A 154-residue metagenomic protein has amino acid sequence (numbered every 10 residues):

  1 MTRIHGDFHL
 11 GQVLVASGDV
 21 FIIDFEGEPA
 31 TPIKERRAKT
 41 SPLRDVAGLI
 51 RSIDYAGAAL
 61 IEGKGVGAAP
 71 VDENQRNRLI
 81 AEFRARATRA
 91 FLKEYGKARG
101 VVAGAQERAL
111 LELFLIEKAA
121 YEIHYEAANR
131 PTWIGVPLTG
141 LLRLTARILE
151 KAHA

Functional and structural regions predicted by a protein language model:
M1-R3, V20: Hydrophobic "anchor" residues on beta-strands that sit immediately upstream of conserved functional sites
R3-G6, L10: Catalytic-loop of the protein kinase fold
L10, D19, L142-T145, A154: Long, polar/charge-rich, low-hydrophobicity segments
S17-V20, G27-R99, E117-P131: Active-site activation/catalytic loop segments of kinase-like enzymes and analogous catalytic loops in related
A58-I61, A103, E122, G135 (+2 more regions): Residue-level signal for secondary-structure boundary elements
L79-F83, I134-A152: Short secondary-structure subsegments characteristic of cysteine-rich extracellular domains
A103-F114: All-alpha amphipathic helical-bundle segments outside canonical DNA-binding/catalytic cores that form hydrophobic
